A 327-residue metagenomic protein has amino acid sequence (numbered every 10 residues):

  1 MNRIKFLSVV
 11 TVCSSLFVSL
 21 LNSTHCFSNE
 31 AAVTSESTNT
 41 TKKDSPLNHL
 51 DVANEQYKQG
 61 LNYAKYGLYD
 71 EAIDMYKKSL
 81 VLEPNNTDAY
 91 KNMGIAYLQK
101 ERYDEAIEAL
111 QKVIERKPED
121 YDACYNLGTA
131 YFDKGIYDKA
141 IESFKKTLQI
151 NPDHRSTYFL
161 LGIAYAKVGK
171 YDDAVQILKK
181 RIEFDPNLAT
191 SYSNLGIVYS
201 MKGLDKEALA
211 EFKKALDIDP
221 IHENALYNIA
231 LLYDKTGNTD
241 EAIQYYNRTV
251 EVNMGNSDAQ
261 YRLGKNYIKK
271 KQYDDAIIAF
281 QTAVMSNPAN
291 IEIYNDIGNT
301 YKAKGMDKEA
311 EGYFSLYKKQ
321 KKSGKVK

Functional and structural regions predicted by a protein language model:
N2-H49, K65, Q99, L160 (+1 more regions): Long, contiguous interaction/recruitment modules in multidomain scaffold/adaptor proteins
A31-A53, K269-K271, M285-K327: Terminal, low-structured helical/coil segments at or just beyond the last alpha-helical repeat
P46, A53, T87-D88, Y121-D122 (+6 more regions): Helix-start (N-cap) detector for alpha-helical repeat units in TPR-like alpha-solenoids, especially tetratricopeptide
D51-D88, I95, Q99, T129 (+3 more regions): Alpha-helical segment of the N-proximal tetratricopeptide repeat
K58, N92-I95, Q99, N126 (+7 more regions): Canonical tetratricopeptide repeat
Y66-K78, Q99-K112, D122, D133-K146 (+8 more regions): Structural signature of tandem alpha-helical TPR/SEL1-like repeats, specifically the intra-repeat loop/turn
L82, R116, I150, F184 (+4 more regions): Structural marker of alpha-solenoid helical repeat scaffolds
